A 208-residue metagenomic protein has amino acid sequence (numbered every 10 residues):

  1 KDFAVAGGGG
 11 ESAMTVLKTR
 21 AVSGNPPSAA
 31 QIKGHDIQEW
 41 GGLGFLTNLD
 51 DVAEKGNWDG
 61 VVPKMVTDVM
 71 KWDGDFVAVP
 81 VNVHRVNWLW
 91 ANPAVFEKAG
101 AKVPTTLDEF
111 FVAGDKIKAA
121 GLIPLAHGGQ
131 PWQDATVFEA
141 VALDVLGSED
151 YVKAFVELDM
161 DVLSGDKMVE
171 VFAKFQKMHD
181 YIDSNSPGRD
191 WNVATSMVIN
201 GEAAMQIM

Functional and structural regions predicted by a protein language model:
K1-F45, E54-G60, G74, V103 (+1 more regions): Conserved N-terminal structural module of periplasmic/extracytoplasmic solute-binding proteins
A13, L17, I37, A113-G114 (+1 more regions): Short, hydrophobic alpha-helical packing/hinge segments within bilobed ligand-binding/sensory domains
A21-I32, G121-P124, N200-M208: Alpha-to-beta junction loops
G34-N87, F111, V137-E139: Hinge/lid segment of periplasmic solute-binding proteins
E39, F172-M208: Extracytoplasmic/periplasmic substrate-binding proteins
D50-K64, K102, G129, V145-E170: Short, solvent-exposed loop/beta-turn-alpha elements that line the ligand-binding surface or hinge of extracytoplasmic
W72-V81, N87, F111-M160, A203: Extracytoplasmic/periplasmic solute-binding protein
G114-K116, E157-G188: Glycine-centered hinge/linker elements that transmit conformational signals in sensory and ligand-binding systems
